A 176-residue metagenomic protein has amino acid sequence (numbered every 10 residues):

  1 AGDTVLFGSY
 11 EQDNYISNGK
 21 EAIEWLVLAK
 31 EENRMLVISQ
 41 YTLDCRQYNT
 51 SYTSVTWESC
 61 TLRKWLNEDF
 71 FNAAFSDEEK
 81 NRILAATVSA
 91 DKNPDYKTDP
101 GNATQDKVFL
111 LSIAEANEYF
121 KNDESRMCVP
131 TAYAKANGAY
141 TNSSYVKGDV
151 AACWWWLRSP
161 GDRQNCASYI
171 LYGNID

Functional and structural regions predicted by a protein language model:
A1-D176: Collagenous Gly-X-Y triple-helix signature in extracellular proteins
